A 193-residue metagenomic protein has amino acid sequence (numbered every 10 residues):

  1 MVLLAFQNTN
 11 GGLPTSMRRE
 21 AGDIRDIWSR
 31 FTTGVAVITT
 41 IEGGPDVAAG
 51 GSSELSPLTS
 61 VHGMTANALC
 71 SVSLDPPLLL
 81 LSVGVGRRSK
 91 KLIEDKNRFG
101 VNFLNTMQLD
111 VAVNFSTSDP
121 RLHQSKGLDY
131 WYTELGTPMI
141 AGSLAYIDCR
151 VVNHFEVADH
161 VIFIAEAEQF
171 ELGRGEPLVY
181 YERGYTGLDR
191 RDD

Functional and structural regions predicted by a protein language model:
V2-D193: Basic, polyanion-binding surface patches
